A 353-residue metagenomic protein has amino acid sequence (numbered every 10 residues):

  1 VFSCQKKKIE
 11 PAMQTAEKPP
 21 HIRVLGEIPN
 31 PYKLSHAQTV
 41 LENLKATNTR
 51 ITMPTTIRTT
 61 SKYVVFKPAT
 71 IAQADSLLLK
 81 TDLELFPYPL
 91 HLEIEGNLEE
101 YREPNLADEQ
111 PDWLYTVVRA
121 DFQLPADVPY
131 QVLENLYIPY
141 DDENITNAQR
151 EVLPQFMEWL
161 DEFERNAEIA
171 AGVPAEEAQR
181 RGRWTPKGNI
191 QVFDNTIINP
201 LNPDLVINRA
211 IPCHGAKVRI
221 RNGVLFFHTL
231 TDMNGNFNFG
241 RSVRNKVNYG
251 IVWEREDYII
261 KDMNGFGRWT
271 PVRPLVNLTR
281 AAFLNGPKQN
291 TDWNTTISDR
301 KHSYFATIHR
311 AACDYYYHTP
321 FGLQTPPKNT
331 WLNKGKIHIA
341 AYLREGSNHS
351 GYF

Functional and structural regions predicted by a protein language model:
F2-S3: C-terminal motif of bacterial Sec signal peptides marking the signal peptidase cleavage site
I9-N147, F156: Long, solvent-exposed N-terminal ectodomains/accessory regions that are displayed to the extracellular/lumenal milieu
Y32-S35, L41-L44, F193-V224: Short, ordered, surface-exposed loop/turn motifs in non-cytosolic proteins
M53, I145-T185, F305: Beta-strand-rich domain onsets/edges
T185-P203, G235, Y315: A short, amphipathic beta-strand motif
N222-N236: Short, acidic Ser/Thr/Gly-rich low-complexity loop/linker segments typical of extracellular and cell-surface proteins
G240-R244, E254-I259, Q289-K334: Zn2+-dependent metallopeptidase catalytic core
T330, I339-F353: Catalytic zinc-binding patch centered on the HExxH motif and its immediate surroundings that defines zinc-dependent
